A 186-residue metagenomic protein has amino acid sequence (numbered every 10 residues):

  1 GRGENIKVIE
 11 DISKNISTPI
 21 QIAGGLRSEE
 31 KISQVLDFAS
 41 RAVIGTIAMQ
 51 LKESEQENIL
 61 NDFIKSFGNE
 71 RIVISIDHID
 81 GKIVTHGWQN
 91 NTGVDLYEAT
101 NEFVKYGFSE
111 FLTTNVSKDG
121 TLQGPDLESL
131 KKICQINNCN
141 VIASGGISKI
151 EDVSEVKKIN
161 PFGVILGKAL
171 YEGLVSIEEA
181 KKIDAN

Functional and structural regions predicted by a protein language model:
R2-Q21, L60-I76, L122-I150: Alpha-helix-loop-beta-strand connector modules within alpha/beta enzyme cores
I6, E29, E53-N58, G93-Y97 (+3 more regions): Structural motif corresponding to alpha-helix initiation and N-cap regions
I16-A42, E128-G163, A180: Catalytic cores of alpha/beta
L26-S28, A48, H78-D80, S117-K118 (+2 more regions): Active-site-proximal loop/turn and secondary-structure-junction residues that shape catalytic pockets, frequently
S33, S54-E55, V84-G87, L122-P125 (+2 more regions): Short, well-ordered secondary-structure micro-motifs
L36-K118: Conserved anion-binding
S54-S66, C134, K157-N186: C-terminal helical cap(s) of enzyme catalytic domains, especially alpha/beta-barrels
